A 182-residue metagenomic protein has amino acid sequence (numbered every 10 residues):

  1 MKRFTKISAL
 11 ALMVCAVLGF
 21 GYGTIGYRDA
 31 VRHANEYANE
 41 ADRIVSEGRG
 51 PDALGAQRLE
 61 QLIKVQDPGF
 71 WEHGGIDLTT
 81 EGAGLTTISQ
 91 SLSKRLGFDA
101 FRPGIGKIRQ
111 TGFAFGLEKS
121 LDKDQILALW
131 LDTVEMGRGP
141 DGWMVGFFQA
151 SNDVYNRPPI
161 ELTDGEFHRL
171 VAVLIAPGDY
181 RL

Functional and structural regions predicted by a protein language model:
K2-L182: Juxtamembrane regions of bacterial inner-membrane/periplasmic proteins, predominantly the peptidoglycan biogenesis
